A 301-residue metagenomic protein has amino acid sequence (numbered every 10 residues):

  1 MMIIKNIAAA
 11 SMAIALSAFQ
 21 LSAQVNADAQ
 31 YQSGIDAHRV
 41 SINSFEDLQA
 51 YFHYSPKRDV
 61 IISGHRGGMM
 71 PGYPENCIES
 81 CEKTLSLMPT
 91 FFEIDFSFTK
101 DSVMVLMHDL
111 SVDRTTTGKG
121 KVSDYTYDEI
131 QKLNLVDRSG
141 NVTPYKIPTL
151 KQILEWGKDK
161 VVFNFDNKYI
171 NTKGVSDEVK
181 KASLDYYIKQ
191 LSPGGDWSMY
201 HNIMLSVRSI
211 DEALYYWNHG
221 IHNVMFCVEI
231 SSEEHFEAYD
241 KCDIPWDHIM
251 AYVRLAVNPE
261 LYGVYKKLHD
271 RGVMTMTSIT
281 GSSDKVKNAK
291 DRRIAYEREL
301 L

Functional and structural regions predicted by a protein language model:
M1-V25: Bacterial Sec-dependent N-terminal signal peptides
A23-L301: Phosphate-group recognition and catalysis centered on beta-loop-alpha active-site segments
